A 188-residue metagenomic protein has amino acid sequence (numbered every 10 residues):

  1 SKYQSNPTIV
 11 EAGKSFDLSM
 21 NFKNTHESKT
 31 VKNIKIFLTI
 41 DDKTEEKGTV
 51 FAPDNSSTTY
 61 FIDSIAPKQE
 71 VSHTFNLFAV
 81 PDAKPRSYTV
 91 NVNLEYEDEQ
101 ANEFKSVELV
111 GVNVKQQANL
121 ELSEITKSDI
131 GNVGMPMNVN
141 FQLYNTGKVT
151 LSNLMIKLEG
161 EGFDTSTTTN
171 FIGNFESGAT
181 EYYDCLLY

Functional and structural regions predicted by a protein language model:
S1, E45-P53, L109-E121: Proline/serine/threonine-rich low-complexity linkers at boundaries of modular beta-sandwich domains
Q4-V10, E124-G131, I172: Short beta-strand segments of immunoglobulin-like
V10-A12, F61-V71, I172-E181: Short proline/glycine- and polar residue-rich coil/turn motifs
F22-H26, L143-G147: Asparagine-centered strand-capping/turn motif at beta-strand->loop junctions
S28-N33, K148-N153: Short acidic/proline- and small/hydrophobic-mixed sequence motifs that coincide with surface turns and coil-to-beta
K29-T30, P81-V90: Short glycine/proline/serine/threonine-rich loop/turn segments at secondary-structure transition edges
D42-Y60, F104, E159-N170, A179: Short beta-strand and strand-turn-strand segments in soluble, beta-rich domains
Y188: Conserved small/polar residues in nucleotide/adenosyl-binding loops
